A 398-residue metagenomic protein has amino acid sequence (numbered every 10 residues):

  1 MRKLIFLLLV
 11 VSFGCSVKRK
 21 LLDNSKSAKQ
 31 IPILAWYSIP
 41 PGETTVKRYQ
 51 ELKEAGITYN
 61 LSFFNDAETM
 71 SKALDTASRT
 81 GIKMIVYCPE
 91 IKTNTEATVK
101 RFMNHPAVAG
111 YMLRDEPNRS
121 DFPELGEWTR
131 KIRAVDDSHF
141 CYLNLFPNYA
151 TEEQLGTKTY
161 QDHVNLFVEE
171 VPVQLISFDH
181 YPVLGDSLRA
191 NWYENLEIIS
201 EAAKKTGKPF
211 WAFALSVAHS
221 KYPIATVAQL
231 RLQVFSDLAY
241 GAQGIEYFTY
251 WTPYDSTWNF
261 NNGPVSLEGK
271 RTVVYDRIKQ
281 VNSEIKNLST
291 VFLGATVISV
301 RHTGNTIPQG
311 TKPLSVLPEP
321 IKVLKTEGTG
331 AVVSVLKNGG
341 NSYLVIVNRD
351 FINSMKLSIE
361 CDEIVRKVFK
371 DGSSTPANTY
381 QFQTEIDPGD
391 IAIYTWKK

Functional and structural regions predicted by a protein language model:
L4-S12: Sec-dependent N-terminal signal peptides
R19-E363, F369-K398: Glycan-processing catalytic domains of CAZymes
